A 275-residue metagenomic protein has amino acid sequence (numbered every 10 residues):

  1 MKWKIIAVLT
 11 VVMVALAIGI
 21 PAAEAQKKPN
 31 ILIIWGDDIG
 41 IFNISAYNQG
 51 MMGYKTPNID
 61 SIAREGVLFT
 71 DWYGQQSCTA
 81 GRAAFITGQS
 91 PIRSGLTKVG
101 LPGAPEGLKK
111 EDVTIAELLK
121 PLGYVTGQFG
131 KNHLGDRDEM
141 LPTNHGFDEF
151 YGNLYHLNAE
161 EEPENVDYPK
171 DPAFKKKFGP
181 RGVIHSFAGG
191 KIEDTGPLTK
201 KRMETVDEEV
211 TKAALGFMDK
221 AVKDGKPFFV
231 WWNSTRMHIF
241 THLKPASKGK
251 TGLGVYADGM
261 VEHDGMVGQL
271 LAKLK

Functional and structural regions predicted by a protein language model:
K4-V14, I18-K275: Formylglycine-dependent sulfatase
